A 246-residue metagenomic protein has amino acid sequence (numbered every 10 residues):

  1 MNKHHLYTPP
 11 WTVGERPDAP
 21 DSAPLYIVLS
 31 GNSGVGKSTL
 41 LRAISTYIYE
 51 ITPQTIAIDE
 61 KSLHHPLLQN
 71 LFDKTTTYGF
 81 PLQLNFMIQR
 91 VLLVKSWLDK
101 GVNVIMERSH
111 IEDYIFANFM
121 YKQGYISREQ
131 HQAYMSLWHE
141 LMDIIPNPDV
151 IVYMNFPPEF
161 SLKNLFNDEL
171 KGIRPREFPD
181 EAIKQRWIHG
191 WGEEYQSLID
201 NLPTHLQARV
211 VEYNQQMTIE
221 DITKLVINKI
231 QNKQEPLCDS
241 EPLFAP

Functional and structural regions predicted by a protein language model:
N2-H4, P17, L162-P246: NTP-dependent small-molecule kinase module
L29: Hydrophobic anchor at the beta1->P-loop junction of P-loop NTPases
N32: P-loop (Walker A) phosphate-binding loop of NTP-binding proteins
K37: Conserved lysine of the Walker
T46-R90, I115-F116: Conserved substrate/cofactor phosphate-moiety recognition/catalytic segment in nucleotide-dependent phosphotransferases
Y78-P146: Glycine-rich phosphate-binding loop used to anchor ATP phosphates in small-molecule kinases, encompassing both
F116-E194: A glycine- and Lys/Arg-enriched "phosphate-lid" helix/loop adjacent to the NTP-binding pocket of small-molecule kinases
